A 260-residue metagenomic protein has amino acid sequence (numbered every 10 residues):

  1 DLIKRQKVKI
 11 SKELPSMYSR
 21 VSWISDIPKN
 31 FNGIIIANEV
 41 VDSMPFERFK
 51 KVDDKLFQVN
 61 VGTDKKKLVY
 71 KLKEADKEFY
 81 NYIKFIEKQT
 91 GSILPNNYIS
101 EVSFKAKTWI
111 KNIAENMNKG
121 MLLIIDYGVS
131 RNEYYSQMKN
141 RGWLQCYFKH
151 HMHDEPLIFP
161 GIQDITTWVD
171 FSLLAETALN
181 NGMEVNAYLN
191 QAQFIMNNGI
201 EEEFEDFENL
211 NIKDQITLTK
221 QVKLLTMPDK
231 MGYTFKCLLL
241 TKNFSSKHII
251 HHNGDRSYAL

Functional and structural regions predicted by a protein language model:
D1-E47, K55: Conserved adenosyl
W23, A75-F79, N190: General structural signal for secondary-structure boundaries
S25-K50, L94-E115: Short, charged N-terminal helix-start/capping segments
I34-K84, Q137-Y147: A mobile, often basic/glycine-rich helix-loop segment that functions as the active-site lid/recognition loop
K84-L260: Long, Lys/Arg- and hydrophobic-enriched amphipathic alpha-helices
